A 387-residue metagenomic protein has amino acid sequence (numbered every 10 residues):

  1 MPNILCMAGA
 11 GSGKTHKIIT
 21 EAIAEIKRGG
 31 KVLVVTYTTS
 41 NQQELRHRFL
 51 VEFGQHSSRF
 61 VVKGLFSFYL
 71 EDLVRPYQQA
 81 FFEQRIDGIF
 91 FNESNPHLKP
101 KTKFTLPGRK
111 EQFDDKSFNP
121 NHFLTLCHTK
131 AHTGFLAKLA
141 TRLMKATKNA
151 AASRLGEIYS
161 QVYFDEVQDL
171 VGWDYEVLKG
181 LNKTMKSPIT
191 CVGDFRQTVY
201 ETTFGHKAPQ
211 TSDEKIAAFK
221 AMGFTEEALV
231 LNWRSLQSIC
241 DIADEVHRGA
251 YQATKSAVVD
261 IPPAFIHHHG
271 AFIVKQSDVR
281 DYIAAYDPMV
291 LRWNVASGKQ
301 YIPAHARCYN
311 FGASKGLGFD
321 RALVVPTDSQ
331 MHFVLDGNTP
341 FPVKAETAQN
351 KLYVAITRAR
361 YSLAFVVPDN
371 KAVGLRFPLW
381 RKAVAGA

Functional and structural regions predicted by a protein language model:
M1-A387: The feature marks helicase ATPase cores and/or their adjacent C-terminal helical subdomains in SF1/SF2/AAA+ helicases
